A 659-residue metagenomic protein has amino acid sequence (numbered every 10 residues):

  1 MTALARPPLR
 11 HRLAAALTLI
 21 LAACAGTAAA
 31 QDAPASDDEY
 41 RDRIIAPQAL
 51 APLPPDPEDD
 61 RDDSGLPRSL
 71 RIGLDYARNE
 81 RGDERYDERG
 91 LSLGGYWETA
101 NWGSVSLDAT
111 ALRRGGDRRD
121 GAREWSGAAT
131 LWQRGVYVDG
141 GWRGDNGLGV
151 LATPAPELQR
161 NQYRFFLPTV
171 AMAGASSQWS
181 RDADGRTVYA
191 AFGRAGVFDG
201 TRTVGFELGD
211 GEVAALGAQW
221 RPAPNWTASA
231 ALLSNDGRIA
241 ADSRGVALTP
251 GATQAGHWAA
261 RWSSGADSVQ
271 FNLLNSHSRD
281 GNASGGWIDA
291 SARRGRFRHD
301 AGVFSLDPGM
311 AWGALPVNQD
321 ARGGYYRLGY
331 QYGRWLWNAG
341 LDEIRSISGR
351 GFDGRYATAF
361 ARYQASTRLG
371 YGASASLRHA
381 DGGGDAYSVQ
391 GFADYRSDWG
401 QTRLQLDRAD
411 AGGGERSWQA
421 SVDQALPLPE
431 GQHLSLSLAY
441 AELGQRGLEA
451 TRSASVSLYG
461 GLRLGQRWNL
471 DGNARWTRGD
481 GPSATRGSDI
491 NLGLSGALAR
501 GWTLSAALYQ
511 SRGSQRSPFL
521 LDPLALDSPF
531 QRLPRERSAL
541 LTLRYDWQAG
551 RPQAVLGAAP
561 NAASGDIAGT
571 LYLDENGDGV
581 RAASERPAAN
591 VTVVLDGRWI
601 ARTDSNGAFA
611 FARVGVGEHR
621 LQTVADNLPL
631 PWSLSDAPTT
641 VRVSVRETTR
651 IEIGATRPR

Functional and structural regions predicted by a protein language model:
D32-R396, Q401-W418, R537-L540, R551-A563: Outer-membrane beta-barrel channel domains
N491, S495-N561: Predominantly the C-terminal beta-signal and adjacent terminal strand-loop region of outer-membrane beta-barrel
I567-L573: A short, amphipathic beta-strand motif
G569, T603-F611, I653: Glycine-centered loop-to-beta-strand initiation motif
E575-E585: Acidic, glycine-anchored loop motifs typical of Ca2+
P587, G597-A608: Short, acidic Ser/Thr/Gly-rich low-complexity loop/linker segments typical of extracellular and cell-surface proteins
R613-V614, D626-A655: Structured interaction patches on ligand/partner-binding surfaces of diverse proteins
H619-L621: A short tyrosine-centered beta-strand micro-motif
